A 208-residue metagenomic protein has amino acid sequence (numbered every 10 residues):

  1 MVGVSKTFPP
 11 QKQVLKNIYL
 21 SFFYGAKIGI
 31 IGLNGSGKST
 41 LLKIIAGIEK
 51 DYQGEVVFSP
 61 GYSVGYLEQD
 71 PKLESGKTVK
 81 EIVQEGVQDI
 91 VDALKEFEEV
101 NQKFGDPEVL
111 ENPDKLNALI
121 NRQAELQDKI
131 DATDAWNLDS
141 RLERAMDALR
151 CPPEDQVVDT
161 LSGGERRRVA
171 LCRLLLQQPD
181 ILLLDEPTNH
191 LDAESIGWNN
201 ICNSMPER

Functional and structural regions predicted by a protein language model:
M1-R208: ABC ATP-binding cassette signature C-motif
